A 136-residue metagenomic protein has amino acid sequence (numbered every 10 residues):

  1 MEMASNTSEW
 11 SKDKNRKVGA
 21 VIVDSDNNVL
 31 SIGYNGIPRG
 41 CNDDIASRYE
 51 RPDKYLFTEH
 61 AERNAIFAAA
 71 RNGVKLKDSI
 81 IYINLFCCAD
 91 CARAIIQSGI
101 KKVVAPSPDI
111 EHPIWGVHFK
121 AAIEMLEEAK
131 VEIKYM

Functional and structural regions predicted by a protein language model:
M1-M136: Zinc-dependent deaminase catalytic domain
